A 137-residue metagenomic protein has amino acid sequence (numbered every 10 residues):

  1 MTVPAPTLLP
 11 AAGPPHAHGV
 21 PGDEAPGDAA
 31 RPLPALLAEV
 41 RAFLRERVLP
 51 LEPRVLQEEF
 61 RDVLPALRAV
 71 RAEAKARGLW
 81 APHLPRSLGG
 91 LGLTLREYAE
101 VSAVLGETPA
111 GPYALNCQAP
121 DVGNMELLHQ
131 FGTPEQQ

Functional and structural regions predicted by a protein language model:
M1-P32, L37: Intrinsic disorder at enzyme termini
P6, R45-E46: Catalytic cores of phosphodiester-bond-cleaving enzymes
H16, L49-Q137: Glycine-rich flavin
L33, V40, L44-R45, A74: Short hydrophobic motif
A35-E39, W80-H83: Short low-complexity stretches enriched in small and charged residues
